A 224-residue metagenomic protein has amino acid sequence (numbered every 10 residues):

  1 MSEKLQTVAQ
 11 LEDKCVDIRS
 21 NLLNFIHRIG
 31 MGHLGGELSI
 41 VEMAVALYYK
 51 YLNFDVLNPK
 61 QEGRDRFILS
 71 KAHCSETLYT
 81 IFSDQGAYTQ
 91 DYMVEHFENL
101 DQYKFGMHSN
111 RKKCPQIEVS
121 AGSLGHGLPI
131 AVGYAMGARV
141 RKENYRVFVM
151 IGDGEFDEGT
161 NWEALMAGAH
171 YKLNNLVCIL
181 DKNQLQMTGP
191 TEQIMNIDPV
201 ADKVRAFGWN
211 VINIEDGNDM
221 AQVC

Functional and structural regions predicted by a protein language model:
M1-I18: N-terminal hydrophobic or amphipathic helices/low-complexity stretches enriched in small/hydrophobic/Pro/Gly
E12, Q90, N99-I117, I130 (+3 more regions): Thiamine diphosphate
C15-M31, D181-N183: N-terminal capping segment at the start of a domain
I18, T160, M195-N196: Residue-level preference for nonpolar/small residues embedded in alpha-helices
L22-F25, E37-H170: Cofactor-binding active-site loop characterized by glycine-rich and histidine/acidic residues
I26-G30, F82, G208-V211: Short amphipathic alpha-helical interaction patches enriched in hydrophobic/aromatic residues with interspersed Lys/Arg
G30-L38: Structural motif
